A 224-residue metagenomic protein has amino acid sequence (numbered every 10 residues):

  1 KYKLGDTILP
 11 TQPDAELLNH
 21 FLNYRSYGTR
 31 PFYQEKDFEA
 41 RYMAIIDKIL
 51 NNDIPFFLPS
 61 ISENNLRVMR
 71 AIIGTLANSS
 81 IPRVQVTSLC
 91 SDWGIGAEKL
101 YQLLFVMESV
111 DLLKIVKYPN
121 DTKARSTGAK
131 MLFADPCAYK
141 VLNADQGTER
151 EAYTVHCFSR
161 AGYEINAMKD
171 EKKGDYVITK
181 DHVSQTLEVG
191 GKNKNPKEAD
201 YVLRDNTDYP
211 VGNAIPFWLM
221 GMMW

Functional and structural regions predicted by a protein language model:
Y2-D47: Amphipathic alpha-helical "lid/sensor" segments that cap RecA-like P-loop NTPase cores
P31-E171: Accessory nucleic acid-recognition modules appended to NTPase machines
G94, R160-Y163, D181-V183, N195-D205: Short glycine/proline-enriched coil/turn segments at helix->beta-strand junctions
P119, C137, H182, G191 (+1 more regions): A broadly conserved detector of short glycine/acidic/proline-rich loop/turn motifs that flank catalytic sites and bind
T154, F158, G174-N193: Conserved catalytic cores of phosphodiester-cleaving nucleases, focusing on short active-site segments
E171, V189-W224: Catalytic cores of nucleic-acid endonucleases
